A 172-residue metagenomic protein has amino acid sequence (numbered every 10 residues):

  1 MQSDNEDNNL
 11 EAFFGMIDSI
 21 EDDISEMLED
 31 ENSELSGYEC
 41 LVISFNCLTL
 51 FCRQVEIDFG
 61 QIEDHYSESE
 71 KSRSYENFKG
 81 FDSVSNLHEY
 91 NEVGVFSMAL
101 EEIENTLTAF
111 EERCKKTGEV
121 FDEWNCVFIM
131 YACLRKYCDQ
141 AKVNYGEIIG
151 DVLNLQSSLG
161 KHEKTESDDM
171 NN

Functional and structural regions predicted by a protein language model:
S3-E31, E39-T49: Short terminal alpha-helical segments
N5, F45, F51-Q54, F59 (+5 more regions): Intrinsically disordered, low-complexity repeat/linker tracts enriched for polar/charged residues
N5-N8, E39, L50, E56-D58 (+4 more regions): Asparagine/serine/threonine-enriched low-complexity, disordered tracts, especially those forming N-linked glycosylation
N9-D22, E92-T106: Short amphipathic alpha-helical heptad-repeat segments
L28-E39, E63, C114-D122, K142: Charged, low-complexity interaction regions
C40-F51, F96-A99, E123-Y137, A141: An amphipathic alpha-helical micro-motif enriched in hydrophobic residues with embedded/adjacent acidic residues
D58-V95, F110: Long, low-complexity or tandemly repetitive, helically biased scaffold regions used for multimeric assembly/adhesion
K164-N172: Short acidic DE-rich linear segments
